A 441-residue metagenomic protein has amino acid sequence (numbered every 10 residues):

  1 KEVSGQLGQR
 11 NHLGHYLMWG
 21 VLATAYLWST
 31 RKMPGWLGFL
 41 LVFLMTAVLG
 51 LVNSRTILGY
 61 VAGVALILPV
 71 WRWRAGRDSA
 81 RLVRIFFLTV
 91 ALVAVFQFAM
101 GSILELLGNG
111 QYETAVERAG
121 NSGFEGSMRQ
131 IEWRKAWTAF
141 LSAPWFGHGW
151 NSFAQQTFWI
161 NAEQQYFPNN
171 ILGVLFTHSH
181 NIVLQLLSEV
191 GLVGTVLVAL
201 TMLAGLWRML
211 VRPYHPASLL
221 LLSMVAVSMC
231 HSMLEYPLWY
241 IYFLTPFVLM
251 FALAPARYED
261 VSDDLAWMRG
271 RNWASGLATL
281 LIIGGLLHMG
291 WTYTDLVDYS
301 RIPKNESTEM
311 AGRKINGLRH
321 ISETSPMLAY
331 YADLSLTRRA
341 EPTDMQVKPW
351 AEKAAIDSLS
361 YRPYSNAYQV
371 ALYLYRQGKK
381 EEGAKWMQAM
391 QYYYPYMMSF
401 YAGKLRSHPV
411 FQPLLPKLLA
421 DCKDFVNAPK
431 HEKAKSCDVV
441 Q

Functional and structural regions predicted by a protein language model:
K1, G5-A75, V198-V211, V225: Alpha-helical transmembrane segments of multi-pass inner-membrane proteins
K1-S4, L106, G110-S142, H148-S188: Interfacial juxtamembrane loops and adjacent helix segments that form the catalytic/substrate-binding surfaces
V3-G20, T56-I57, H178-I182, L187-G191 (+1 more regions): Membrane-interface micro-motifs in multi-pass membrane enzymes
L22-A23, A62-A65, P216-N272: Transmembrane alpha-helices of multi-pass inner-membrane enzymes
M33-G38, A75-V90, V261-L281: Membrane-interfacial entry segments at the cytosolic side of transmembrane helices
V52, I57, R72-N121, T138-A139 (+1 more regions): A membrane-periplasm/extracellular boundary helix in multi-pass inner-membrane enzymes that assemble envelope glycans
L249-I315, V439-V440: A juxtamembrane structural motif centered on a specific transmembrane helix
L286-R362, V370: Membrane-interface segments at or immediately adjacent to transmembrane helices that form the boundary between
